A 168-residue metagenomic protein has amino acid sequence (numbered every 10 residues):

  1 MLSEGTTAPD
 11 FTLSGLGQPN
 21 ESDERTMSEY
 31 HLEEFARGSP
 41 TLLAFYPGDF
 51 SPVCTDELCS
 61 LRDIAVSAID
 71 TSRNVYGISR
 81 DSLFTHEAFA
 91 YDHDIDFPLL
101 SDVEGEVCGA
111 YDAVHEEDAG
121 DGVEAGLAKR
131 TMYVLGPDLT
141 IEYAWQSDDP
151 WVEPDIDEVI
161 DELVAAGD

Functional and structural regions predicted by a protein language model:
M1-D168: Chalcogenol-based redox active-site neighborhoods
